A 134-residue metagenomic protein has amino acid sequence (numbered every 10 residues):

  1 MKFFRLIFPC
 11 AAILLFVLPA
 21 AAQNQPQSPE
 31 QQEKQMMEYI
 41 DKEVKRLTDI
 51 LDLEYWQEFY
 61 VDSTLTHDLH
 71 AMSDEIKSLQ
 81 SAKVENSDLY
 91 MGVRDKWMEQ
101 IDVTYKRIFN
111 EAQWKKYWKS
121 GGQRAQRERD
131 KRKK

Functional and structural regions predicted by a protein language model:
M1-S28: Bacterial Sec-dependent N-terminal signal peptides
Q23-K134: Charge-rich (acidic/polar
